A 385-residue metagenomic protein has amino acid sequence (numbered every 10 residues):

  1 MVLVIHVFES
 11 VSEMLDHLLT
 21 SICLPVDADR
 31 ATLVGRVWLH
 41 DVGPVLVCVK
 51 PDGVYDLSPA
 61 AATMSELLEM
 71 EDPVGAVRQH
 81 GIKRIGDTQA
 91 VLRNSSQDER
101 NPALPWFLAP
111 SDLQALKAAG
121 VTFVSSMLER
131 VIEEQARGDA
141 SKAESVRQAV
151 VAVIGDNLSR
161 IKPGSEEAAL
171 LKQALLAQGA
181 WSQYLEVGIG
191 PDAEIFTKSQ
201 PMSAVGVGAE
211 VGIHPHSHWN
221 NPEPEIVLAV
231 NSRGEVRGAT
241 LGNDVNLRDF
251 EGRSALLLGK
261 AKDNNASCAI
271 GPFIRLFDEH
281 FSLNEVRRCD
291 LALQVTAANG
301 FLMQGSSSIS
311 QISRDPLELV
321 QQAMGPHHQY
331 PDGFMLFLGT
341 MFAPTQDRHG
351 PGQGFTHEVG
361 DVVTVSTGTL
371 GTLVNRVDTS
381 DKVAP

Functional and structural regions predicted by a protein language model:
V2-E13: Short, Lys/Arg-enriched N-terminal segments with co-localized hydrophobic residues within the first ~10-30 amino acids
M14-T32, H40-G43, E223, N246-P385: Catalytic-pocket segment enriched in acidic/His residues
M14-T32, V37, P59, G75-A297: Active-site microenvironments in enzyme catalytic cores
W38, C48, A229-V230, S366: Well-ordered beta-strand positions
V42-A60, G234-G242, G300-G305: Short, well-ordered strand-loop elements centered on a beta-strand within folded domains, enriched for acidic residues
P44-K83: N-terminal cap/recognition module
L46, G53, A115-L116, V227 (+2 more regions): Beta-sheet entry/capping signal
